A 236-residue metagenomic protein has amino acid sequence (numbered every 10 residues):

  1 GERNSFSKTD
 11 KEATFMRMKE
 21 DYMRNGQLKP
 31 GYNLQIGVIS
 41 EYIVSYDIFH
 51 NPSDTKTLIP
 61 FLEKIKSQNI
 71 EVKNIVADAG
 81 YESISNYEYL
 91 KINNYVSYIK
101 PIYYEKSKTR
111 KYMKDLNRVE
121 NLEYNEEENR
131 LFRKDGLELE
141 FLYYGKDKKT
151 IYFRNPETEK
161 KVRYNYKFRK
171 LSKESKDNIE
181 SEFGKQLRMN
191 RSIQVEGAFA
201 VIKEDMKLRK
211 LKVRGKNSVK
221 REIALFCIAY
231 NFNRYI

Functional and structural regions predicted by a protein language model:
G1-I236: Anion-binding and metal-coordination hotspots
